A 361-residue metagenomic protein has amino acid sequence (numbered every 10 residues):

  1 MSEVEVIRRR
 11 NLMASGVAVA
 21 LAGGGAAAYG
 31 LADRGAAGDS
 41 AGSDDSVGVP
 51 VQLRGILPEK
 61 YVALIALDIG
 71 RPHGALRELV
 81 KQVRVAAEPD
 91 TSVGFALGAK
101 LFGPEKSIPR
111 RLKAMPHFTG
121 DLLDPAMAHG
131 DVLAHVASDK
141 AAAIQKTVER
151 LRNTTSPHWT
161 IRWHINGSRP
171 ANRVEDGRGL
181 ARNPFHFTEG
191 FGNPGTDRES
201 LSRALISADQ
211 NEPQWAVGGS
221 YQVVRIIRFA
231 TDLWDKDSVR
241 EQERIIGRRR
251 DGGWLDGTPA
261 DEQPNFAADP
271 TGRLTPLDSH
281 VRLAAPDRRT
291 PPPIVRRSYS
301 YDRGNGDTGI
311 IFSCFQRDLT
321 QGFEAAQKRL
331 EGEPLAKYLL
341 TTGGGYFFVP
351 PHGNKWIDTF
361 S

Functional and structural regions predicted by a protein language model:
E3-V6, N11-S361: Long, histidine/aromatic-enriched segments associated with O2/redox biology
